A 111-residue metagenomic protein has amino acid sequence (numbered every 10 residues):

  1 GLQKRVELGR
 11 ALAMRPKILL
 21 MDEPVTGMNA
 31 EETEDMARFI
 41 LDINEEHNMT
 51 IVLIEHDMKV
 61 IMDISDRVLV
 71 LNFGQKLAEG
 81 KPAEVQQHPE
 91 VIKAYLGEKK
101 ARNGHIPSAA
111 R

Functional and structural regions predicted by a protein language model:
G1-R111: Glycine-rich phosphate-binding loops of nucleotide-dependent enzymes
